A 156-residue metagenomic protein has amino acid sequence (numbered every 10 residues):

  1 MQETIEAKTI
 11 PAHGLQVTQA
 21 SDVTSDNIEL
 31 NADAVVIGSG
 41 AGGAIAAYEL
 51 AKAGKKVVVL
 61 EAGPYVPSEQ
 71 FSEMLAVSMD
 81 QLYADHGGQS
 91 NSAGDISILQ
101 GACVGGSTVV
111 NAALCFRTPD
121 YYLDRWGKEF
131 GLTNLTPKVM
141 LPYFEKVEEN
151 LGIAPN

Functional and structural regions predicted by a protein language model:
M1-A34, K52-A53, S92-A93: Extreme N-terminal leader/targeting segments of oxidoreductases
S21, A41-I45, G94-S97: Short alpha-helical segments and helix-capping/turn motifs at coil-helix boundaries
L30, A76-A84, V147, I153: Generic hydrophobic, helix-prone segments enriched in Leu/Val/Ile
D33-V59: N-terminal Rossmann-like FAD-binding beta1-loop-alpha1 element of flavoenzymes
A53-K55, A62-V110, T118-Y121: N-terminal FAD cofactor-binding segment of flavoenzymes
V59-L60, F144: Structural recognition of the beta-strand scaffold that forms the well-ordered cores of secreted hydrolase catalytic
G101-V104, T108-N156: Rossmann-like flavin
